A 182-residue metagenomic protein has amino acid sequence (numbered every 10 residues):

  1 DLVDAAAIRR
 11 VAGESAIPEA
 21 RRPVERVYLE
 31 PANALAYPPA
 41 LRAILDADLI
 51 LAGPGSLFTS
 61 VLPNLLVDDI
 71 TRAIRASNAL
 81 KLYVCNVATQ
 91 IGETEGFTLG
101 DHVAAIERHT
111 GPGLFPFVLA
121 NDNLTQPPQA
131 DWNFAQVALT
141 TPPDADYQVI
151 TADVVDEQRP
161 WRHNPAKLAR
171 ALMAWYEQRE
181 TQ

Functional and structural regions predicted by a protein language model:
D1-L51, S56-Q182: Conserved catalytic alpha/beta core of Sir2/sirtuin-type deacylases, generalized to analogous enzyme cores that bind
